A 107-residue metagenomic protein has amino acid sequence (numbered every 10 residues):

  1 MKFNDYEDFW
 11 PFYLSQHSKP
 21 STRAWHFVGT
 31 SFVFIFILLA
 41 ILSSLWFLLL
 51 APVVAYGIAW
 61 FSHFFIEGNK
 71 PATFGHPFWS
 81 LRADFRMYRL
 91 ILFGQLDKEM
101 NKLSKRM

Functional and structural regions predicted by a protein language model:
M1-F12, G68-M107: Membrane-proximal soluble regions of multi-pass membrane proteins
L14-H26: Short, amphipathic, aromatic/basic-enriched membrane-interface segments that mark the entry/exit of transmembrane
W25-L38: Core segments of transmembrane alpha-helices that mediate helix-helix packing or line hydrophobic substrate/ligand
I37-A40, H63, I91: Structural signal for membrane-spanning alpha-helices in multi-pass inner-membrane proteins, emphasizing helix cores
L39-L48: Transmembrane helix interruption/hinge and helix-loop junction motifs
V53-N69: Transmembrane alpha-helical segments that form the membrane-embedded catalytic/substrate-channel core of multi-pass
